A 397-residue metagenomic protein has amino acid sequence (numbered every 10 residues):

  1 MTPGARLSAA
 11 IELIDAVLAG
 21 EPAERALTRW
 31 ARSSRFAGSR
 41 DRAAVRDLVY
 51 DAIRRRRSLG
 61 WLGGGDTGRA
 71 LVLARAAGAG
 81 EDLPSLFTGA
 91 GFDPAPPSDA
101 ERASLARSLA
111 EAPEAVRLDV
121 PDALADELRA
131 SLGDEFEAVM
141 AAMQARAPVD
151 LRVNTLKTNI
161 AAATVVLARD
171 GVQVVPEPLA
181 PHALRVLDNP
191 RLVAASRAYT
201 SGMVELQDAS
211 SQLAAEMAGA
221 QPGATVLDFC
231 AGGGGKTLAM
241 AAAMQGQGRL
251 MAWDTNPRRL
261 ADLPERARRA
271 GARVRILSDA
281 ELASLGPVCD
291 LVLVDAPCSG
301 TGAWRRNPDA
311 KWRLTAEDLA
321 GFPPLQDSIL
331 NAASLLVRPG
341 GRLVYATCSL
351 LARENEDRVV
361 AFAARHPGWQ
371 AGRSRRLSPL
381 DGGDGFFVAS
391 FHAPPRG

Functional and structural regions predicted by a protein language model:
M1-G397: S-adenosylmethionine
